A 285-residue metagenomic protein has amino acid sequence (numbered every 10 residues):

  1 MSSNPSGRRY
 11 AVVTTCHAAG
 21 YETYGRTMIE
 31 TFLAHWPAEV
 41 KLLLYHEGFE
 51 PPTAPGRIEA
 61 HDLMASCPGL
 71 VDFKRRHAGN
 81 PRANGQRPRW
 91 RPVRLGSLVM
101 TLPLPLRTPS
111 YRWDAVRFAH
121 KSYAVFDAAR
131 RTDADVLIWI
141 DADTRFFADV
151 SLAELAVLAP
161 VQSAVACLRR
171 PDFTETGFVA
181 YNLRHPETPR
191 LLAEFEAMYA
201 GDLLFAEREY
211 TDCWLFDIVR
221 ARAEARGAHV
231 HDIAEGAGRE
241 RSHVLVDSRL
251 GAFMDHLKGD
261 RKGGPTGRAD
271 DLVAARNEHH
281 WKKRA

Functional and structural regions predicted by a protein language model:
M1-R107, R131-A134, L257-K262, R268 (+1 more regions): N-terminal anchoring/stem segment of glycosyltransferases
T23-R26, A119-Y123, Y210-I218: A structural signal for well-ordered alpha-helical segments within the folded catalytic domains of diverse enzymes
L43-Y45, L137-D141, V165-A166, A228-A234: A structural signal for short, well-ordered beta-strand segments and their strand-loop junctions that often border
G48, A128, N182-P186: Short loop segments at secondary-structure junctions
S110: Short acidic-hydrophobic catalytic motif
W113, R117-A166: GT-A fold catalytic core of metal-dependent nucleotide-sugar glycosyltransferases, centered on the diacidic
F147-C213: Conserved catalytic core of nucleotide-sugar-dependent glycosyltransferases
P186-R284: Catalytic core and acceptor-binding pocket of nucleotide-sugar-dependent glycosyltransferases
